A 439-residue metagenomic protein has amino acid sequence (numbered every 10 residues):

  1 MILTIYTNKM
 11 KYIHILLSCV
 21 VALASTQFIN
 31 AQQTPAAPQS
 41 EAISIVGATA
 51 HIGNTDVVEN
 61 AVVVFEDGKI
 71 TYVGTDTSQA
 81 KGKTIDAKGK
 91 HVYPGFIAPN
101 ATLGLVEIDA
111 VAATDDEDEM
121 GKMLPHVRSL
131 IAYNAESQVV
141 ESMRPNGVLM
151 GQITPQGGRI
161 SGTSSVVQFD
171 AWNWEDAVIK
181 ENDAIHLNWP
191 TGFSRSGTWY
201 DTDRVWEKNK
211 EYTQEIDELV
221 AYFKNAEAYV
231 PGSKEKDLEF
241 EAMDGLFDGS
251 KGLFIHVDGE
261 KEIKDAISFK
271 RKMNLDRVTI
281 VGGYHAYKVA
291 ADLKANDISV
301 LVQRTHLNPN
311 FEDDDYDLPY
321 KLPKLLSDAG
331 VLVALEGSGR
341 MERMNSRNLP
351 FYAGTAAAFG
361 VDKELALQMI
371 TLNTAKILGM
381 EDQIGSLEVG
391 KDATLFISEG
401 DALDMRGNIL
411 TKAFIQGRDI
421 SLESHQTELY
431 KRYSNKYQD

Functional and structural regions predicted by a protein language model:
M1-A36: Bacterial Sec-dependent N-terminal signal peptides
P35-A37, E41, A50, N54-Y93: Histidine-rich, glycine-flanked metal-binding segment
S40-I45, S78-L130, P145: Replace "His-x-His-based motif
G47, I108-D109, T114-M120, H126 (+4 more regions): His/Asp/Glu-enriched, well-ordered alpha-helical/loop segment that forms or immediately abuts the divalent-metal
A48, V63, G68, G89 (+10 more regions): Divalent metal-coordination and catalytic microenvironments
A48-H51, E59, E388-Y433: C-terminal cap of metal-dependent C-N hydrolases
N146-K264, S268-R277: Polyanionic/metal-chelating signatures
T154, Y229-L318, K376-L378, E399 (+2 more regions): Active-site core of metal-dependent hydrolases
